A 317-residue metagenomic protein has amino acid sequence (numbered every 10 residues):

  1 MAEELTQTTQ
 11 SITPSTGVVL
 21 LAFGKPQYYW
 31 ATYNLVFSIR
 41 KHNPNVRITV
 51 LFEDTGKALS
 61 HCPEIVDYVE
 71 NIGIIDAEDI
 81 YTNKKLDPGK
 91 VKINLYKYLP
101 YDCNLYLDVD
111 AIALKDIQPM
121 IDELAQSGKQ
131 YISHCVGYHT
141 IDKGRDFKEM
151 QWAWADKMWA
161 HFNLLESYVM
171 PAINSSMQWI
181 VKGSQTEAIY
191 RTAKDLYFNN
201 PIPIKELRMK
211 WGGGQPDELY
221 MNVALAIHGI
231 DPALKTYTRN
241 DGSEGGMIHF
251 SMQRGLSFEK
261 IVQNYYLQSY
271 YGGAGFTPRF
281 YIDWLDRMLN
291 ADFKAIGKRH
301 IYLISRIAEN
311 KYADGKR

Functional and structural regions predicted by a protein language model:
A2-T16, V50, W159-R317: A glycosyltransferase accessory/donor-loop signature
V18-K25: A conserved hydrophobic helix/loop-capping motif in glycosyltransferases and polysaccharide synthases
Y29-T32, G89, I93, S175 (+1 more regions): Conserved glycosyltransferase catalytic-site signature
S38-V46: Short, acidic, metal-binding catalytic loop of nucleotide-sugar glycosyltransferases
I48-D54: Short internal beta-strands
T55, L99-Y101, V181-Q185: Short loop segments at secondary-structure junctions
K57-L99: Active-site-proximal specificity loops/subdomain of glycosyltransferases
K90-R145: GT-A fold catalytic core of metal-dependent nucleotide-sugar glycosyltransferases, centered on the diacidic
